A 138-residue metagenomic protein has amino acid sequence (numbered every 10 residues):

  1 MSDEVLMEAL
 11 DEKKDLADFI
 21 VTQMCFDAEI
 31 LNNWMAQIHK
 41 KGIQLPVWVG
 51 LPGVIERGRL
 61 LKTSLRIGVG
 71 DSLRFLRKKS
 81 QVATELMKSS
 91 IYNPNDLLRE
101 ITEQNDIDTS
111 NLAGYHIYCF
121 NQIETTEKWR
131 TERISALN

Functional and structural regions predicted by a protein language model:
M1-E4, E103-S110: Glycine/proline-rich, positively charged, aromatic-decorated active-site loop/lid region on the catalytic face
M1-E4, M24-G42, Q122-W129: Active-site-adjacent beta->alpha loops and helix N-cap segments on the catalytic face of soluble alpha/beta enzymes
A9, K40-D106, N121-Q122, R133-N138: Active-site pocket-lining/capping segments in soluble small-molecule metabolic enzymes
E12-V21, C25: Conserved thiamine diphosphate
K13-L16, V49, I101, Y115: Conserved, mostly hydrophobic/aromatic
I20-T22, V47-L51, A113-Y118: Hydrophobic faces of well-ordered beta-strands that scaffold small-molecule active sites in alpha/beta enzyme cores
D108, A113-R130: Charge-patterned, long linear interaction tracts outside catalytic cores
